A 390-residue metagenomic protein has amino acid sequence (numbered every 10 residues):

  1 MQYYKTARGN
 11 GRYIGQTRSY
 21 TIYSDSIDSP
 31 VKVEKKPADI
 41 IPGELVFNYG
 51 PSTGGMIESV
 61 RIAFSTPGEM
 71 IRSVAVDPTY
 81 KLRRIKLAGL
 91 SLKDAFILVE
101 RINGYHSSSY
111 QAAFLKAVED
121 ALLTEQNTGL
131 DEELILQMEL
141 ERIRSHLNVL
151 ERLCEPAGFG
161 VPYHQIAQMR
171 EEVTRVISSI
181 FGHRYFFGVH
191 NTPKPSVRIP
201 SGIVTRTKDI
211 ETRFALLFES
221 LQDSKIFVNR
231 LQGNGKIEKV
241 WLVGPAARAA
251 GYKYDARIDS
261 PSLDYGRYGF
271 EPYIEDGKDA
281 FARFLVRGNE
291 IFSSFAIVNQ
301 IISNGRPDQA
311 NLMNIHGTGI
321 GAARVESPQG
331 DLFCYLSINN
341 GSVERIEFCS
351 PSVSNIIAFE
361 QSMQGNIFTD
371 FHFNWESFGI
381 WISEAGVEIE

Functional and structural regions predicted by a protein language model:
M1-E390: Active-site bordering "gate/hinge" segments that shape substrate access to catalytic or cofactor-binding pockets
